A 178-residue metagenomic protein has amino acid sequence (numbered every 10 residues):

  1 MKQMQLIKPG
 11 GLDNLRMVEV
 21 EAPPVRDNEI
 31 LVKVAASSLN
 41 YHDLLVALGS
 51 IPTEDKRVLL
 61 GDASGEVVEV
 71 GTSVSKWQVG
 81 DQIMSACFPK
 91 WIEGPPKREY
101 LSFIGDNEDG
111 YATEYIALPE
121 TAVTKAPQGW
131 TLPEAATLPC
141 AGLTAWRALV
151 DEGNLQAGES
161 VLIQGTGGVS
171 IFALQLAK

Functional and structural regions predicted by a protein language model:
M4, I30-L31, L162: Conserved beta-strand elements of the Class I
G11-M17, Y41-D43: Short N-terminal binding/cap micro-motifs at the start of the first secondary-structure element
A22-S37, A47-I92, N107, P127-G129: Glycine-rich beta-strand-centered segment in the early N-terminal region that forms part of a ligand/cofactor-binding
S50, A86-P89, A122, A141-G142 (+1 more regions): Short, flexible active-site-adjacent loop segments at beta-strand->alpha-helix junctions, enriched in small/polar
I83, W130-K178: Mid-domain Rossmann-like dinucleotide-binding core that forms the NAD(H)/NADP(H) cofactor-binding site
P89-E114: Cysteine-cluster motifs in flexible loop/terminal segments that predominantly coordinate metals
A117-K125: Structured surface patches comprising rigid loops and adjacent beta-strands/short helices at the edges of well-ordered
